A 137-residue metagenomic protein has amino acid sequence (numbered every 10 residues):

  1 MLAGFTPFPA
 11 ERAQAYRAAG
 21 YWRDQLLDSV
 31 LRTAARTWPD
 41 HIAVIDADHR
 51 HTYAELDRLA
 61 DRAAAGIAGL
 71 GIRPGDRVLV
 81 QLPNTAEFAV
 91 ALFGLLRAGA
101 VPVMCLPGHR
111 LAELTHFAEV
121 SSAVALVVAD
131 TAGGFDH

Functional and structural regions predicted by a protein language model:
M1-D24: Flexible, non-catalytic linker and terminal segments flanking ANL/adenylate-forming cores
P9, G20, Q81, G134-H137: Helix N-terminus capping/helix-initiation residues
Y16-A19, I45, H49, V103-L106: Generic anion/oxyanion-binding catalytic loop in active/binding sites
W22-D24, R32, D40-T85, A89-F93 (+2 more regions): Conserved AMP-binding/adenylate-forming core of the ANL superfamily
R36: Short proline/glycine- and basic residue-enriched helix-capping loop/turn segments at helix->loop/beta transitions
G69-L70, F93, R97, V101-H137: Structural core segment of the AMP-binding/adenylate-forming
